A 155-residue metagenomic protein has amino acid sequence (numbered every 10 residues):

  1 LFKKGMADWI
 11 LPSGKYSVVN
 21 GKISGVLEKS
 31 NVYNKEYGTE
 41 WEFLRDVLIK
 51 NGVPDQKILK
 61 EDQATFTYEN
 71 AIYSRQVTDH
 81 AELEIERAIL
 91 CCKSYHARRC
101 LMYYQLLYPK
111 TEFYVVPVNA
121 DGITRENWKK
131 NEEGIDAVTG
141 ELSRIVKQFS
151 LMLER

Functional and structural regions predicted by a protein language model:
L1-G134: A structural signal for short, hydrophobic/glycine-enriched beta-strand patches
E132-R155: A conserved mid-domain beta-alpha-beta active-site/ligand-binding segment of alpha/beta enzyme cores
